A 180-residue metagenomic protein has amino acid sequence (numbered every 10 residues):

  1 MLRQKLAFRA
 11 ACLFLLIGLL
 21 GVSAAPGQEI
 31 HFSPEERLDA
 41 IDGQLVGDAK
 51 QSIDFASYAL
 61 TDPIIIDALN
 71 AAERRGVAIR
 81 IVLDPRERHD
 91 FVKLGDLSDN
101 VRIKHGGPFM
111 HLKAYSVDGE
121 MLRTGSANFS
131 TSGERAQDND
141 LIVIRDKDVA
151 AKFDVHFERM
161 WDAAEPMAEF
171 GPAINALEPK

Functional and structural regions predicted by a protein language model:
M1-C12: Bacterial N-terminal signal peptides that target proteins for export
A10-G21: Bacterial N-terminal signal peptides
A25-D48: Short N-terminal segments immediately surrounding and downstream of signal-peptide cleavage
E29-E35, D54-A59, R80-L83, N139-V143: Second-shell loop/turn segments in exported
E35, Y58, D84-R86, E120 (+2 more regions): Solvent-exposed coil/turn segments that connect beta secondary-structure elements in extracytoplasmic/periplasmic
D42-D99: Primarily the HKD phosphodiesterase
I53, R102-E158: HKD (HxKxxxxD) catalytic microenvironment of the phospholipase D
R159-K180: Charged phosphate-binding loop/patch that engages nucleotide di/tri-phosphates or the phosphate backbone of nucleic
